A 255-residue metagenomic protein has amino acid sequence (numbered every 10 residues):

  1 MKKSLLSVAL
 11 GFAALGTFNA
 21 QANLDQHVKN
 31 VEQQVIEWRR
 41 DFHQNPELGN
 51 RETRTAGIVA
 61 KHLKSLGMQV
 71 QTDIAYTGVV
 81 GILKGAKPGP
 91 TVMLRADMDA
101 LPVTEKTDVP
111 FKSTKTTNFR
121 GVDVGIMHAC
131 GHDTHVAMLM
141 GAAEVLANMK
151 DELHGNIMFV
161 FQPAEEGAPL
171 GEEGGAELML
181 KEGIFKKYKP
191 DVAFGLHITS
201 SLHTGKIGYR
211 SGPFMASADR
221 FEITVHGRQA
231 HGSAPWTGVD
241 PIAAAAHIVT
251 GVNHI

Functional and structural regions predicted by a protein language model:
M1-Q21: Gram-negative bacterial Sec-dependent N-terminal signal peptides
K3-S4, R40-D41, D133-V136, I198: Hydrophobic alpha-helical segments, especially transmembrane helices and their immediate juxtamembrane helical caps
L6, L101-V103, V136-A137, S201 (+1 more regions): General alpha-helical segment detector with a strong preference for membrane-spanning helices and helix-boundary regions
L10-A13, P90, L153-G155, D219: Residue-level signal for beta-strand positions within conserved beta-sheet cores that form or flank
G11-A13, T72, G85, K150 (+2 more regions): Sterically constrained small-residue positions within well-ordered secondary structures of folded domains
A13-A14, D108-P110, A143, G208 (+1 more regions): Single-residue recognition of alpha-helix boundary sites
Q21-M127, A137-G155: Acidic/His- and Gly-rich active-site-bordering loop/insert found across diverse amide/peptide-bond hydrolases
T116-M127, D133-T134, L146, D151-I255: Histidine/acidic-residue-rich, glycine-tolerant segments that coordinate divalent metal ions
